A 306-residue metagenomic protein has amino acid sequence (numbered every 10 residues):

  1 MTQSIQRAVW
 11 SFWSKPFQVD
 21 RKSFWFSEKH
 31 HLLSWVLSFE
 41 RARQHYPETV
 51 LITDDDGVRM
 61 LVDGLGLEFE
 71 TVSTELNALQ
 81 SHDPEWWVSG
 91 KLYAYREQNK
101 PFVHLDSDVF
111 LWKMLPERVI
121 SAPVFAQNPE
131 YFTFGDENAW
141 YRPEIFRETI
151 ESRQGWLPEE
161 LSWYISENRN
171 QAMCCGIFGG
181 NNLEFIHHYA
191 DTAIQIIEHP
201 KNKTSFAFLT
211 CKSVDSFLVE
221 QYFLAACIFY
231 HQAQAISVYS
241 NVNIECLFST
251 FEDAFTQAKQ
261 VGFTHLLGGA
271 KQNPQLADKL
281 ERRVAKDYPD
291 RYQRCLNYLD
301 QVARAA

Functional and structural regions predicted by a protein language model:
M1-I5, S11-F12, I165-R169, H187-A306: A glycosyltransferase accessory/donor-loop signature
M1-L79, D215, L267-A305: N-terminal anchoring/stem segment of glycosyltransferases
H30-L32, L37-S38, L76-L105, V109-W112: A conserved donor-nucleotide-binding helix/loop in the catalytic core of Leloir-type glycosyltransferases
E48-D55, P101-D106, A126: Short, hydrophobic beta-strand segments that form beta-sheet elements in well-ordered domains
T53-R59, S107-K113, V242-I244: Short, polar loop motifs at secondary-structure junctions
G64-A78, P101-F102, R118-Q127, V261-T264: Active-site regions of enzymes building and remodeling cell-envelope glycoconjugates
L111-Q232: Glycogenin-like
